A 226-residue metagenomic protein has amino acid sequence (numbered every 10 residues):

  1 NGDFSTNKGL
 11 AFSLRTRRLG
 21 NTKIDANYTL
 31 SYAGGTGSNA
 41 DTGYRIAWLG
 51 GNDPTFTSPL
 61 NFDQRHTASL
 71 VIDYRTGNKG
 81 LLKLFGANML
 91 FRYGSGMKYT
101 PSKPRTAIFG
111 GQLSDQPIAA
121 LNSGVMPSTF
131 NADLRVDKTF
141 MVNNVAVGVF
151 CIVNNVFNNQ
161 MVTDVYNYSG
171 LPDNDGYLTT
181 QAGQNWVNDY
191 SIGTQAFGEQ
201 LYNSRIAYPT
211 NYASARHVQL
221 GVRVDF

Functional and structural regions predicted by a protein language model:
N1-K98: Gram-negative outer-membrane beta-barrel transporters
N1-S5, A33-I46, N52-D63, T100-A107 (+3 more regions): Extracellular/periplasm-exposed beta-strand and loop segments of Gram-negative cell-envelope proteins, dominated by
K8-F12, F56, H66-I72, F130-V136 (+2 more regions): Hydrophobic, lipid-facing positions within transmembrane beta-strands of outer-membrane proteins
G9, P117-A120, A196, L220: Intrinsic disorder/low-complexity segments enriched in polar/small residues
L10, I24, I46, L70-I72 (+5 more regions): Weak global preference for isoleucine
G51-N52, A68-V71, D115, A132-L134 (+1 more regions): Short amphipathic alpha-helical surface micro-motifs
K79-L113, P127-N131, K138-F226: C-terminal beta-signal and adjacent terminal beta-strands/loops of Gram-negative outer-membrane beta-barrel proteins
